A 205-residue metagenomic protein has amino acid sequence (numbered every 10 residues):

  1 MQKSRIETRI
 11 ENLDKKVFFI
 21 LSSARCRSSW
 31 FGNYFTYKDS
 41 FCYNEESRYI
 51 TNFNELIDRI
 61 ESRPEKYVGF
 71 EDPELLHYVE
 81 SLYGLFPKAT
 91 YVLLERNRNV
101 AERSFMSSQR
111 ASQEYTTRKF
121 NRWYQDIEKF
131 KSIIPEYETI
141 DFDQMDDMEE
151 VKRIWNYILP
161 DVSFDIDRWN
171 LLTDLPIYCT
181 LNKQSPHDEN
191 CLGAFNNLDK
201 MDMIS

Functional and structural regions predicted by a protein language model:
M1-D14, Y124-T139, M148-S205: PAPS-dependent sulfotransferases, especially Golgi type II membrane carbohydrate sulfotransferases
M1-K66, D174-C191: PAPS-dependent sulfotransferase catalytic core
F19-L21, F70, L94: Short hydrophobic segments within beta-strands
F41, P73-F164: PAPS-dependent sulfotransferase catalytic domain
E46-T51, N97-R98, R168-W169: Short, acidic/turn-prone active-site loops that include or flank metal/cofactor- and phosphate-binding residues
K66-D72: Conserved two-lobed SF2 helicase motor
